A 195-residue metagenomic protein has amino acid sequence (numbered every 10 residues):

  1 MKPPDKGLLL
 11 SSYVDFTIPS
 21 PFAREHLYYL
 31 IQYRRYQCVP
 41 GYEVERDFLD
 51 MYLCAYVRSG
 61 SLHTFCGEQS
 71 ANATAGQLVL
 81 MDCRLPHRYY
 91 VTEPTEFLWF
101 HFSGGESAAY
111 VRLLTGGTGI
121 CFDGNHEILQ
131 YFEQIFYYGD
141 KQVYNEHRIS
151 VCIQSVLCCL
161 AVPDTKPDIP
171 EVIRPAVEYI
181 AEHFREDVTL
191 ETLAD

Functional and structural regions predicted by a protein language model:
M1-T74, V91, G116-G119: Generic protein-terminus/edge-of-domain signal
A55-V57, H63, V79-L80, L98-H101: Short, conserved beta-strand segments within well-ordered enzyme catalytic domains that often line or immediately flank
S59, P94, I173: ATP/adenylate-binding site constellation spanning eukaryotic-like Ser/Thr protein kinases, ABC-transporter
F65, A109-V111: Residues that scaffold the ATP/ADP-binding catalytic core of kinase and kinase-like folds
S70, C83-S107: Ligand-binding loop in jelly-roll beta-barrel domains
G76, L80, E191-D195: Append "Primarily bacterial transcriptional regulators
L98-A109, C121-R185, T189: An amphipathic alpha-helical interaction segment
